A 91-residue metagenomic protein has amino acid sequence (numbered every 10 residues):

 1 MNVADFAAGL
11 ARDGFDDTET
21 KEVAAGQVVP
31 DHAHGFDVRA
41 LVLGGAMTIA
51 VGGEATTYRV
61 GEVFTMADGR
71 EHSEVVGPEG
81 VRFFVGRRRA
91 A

Functional and structural regions predicted by a protein language model:
A4-A7: Cyclic nucleotide-binding regulatory module and flanking cytosolic helices
D17-H34, D68-G69: Conserved short histidine dyad/triad with adjacent acidic residue
A25, G35, E54, R70-E71 (+1 more regions): A generic "binding-loop/recognition-motif" signal
A33-I49: Short, conserved beta-strand element in jelly-roll/cupin
G52-G69: Short acidic-glycine-tyrosine-enriched beta hairpin
D68-A91: Ligand-binding loop in jelly-roll beta-barrel domains
